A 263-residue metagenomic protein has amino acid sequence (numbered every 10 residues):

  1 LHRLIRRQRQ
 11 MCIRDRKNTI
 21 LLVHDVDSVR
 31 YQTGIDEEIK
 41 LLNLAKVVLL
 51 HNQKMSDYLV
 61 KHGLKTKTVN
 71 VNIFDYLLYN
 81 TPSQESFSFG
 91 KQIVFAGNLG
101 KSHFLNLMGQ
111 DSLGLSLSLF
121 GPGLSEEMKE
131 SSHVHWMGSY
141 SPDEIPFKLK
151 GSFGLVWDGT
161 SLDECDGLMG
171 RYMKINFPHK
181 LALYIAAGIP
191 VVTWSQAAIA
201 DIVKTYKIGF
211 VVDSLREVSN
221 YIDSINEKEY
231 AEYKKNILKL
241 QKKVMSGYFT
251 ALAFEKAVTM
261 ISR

Functional and structural regions predicted by a protein language model:
L1-I13: Single conserved hydrophobic/aromatic residue that forms the stacking wall/gate of nucleotide- or nucleobase-binding
R14-V29: Active-site proximal beta-strand in glycosyltransferases
D25-K40, L77: Nucleotide-sugar donor phosphate/pyrophosphate-binding loop at the beta->alpha transition of glycosyltransferases
Y31, L44-T68: A short, active-site helix/loop in glycosyltransferases that binds the activated sugar's phosphate group
Y76-K150: Conserved catalytic-core segment of nucleotide-activated headgroup transferases in glycan assembly
F147-A187, T193-Q196, A200-D201: Nucleotide-sugar-dependent
Y206-V212: A short acidic/histidine/glycine-rich donor-binding loop in glycosyltransferase catalytic cores
D213-N220, E227-R263: A charged, aromatic-enriched C-terminal amphipathic alpha-helix characteristic of glycosyltransferases across folds
